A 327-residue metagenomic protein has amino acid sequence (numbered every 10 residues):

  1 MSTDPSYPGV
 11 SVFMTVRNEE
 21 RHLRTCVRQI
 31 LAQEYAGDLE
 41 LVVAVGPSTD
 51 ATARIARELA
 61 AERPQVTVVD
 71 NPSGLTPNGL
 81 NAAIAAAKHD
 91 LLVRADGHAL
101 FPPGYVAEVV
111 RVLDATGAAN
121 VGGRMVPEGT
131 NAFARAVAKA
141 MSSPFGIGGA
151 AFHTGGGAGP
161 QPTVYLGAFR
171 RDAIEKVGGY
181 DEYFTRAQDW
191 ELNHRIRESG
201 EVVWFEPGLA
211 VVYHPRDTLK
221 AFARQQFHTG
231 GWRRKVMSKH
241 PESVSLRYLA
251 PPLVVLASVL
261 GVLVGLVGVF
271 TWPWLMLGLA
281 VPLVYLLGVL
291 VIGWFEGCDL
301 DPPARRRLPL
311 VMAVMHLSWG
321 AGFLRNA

Functional and structural regions predicted by a protein language model:
P8-S11, E40, E191: Cell-envelope/extracellular polymer assembly enzymes that use nucleotide-activated donors
R28-D38: Short, acidic, metal-binding catalytic loop of nucleotide-sugar glycosyltransferases
V45-R54, S73, D96-P102: A conserved acidic beta->alpha catalytic loop
D70-A87, E108, V164: Glycine-rich, basic loop-to-helix element that forms the pyrophosphate-binding segment of sugar-nucleotide handling
L92: Short aromatic/hydrophobic "clamp" motif used to bind/position activated sugar donors
L100-R135, H214: Conserved donor NDP-sugar-binding/catalytic core segment of glycosyltransferases
D181-V244: Catalytic donor/gating beta->alpha subdomain of glycosyltransferases that bind UDP-sugars
V254-A327: Membrane-embedded multi-pass helical conduit in multi-pass membrane proteins, especially envelope-biosynthetic
